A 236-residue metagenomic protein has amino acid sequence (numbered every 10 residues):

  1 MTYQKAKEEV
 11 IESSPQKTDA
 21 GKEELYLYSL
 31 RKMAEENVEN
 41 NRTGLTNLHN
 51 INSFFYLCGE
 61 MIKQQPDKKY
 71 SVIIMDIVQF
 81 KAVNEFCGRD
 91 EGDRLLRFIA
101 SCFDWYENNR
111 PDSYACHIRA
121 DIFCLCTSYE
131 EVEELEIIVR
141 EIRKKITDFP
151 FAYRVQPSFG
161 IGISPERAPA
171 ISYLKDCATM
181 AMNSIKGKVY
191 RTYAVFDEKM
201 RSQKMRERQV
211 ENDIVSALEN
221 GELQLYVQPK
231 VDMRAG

Functional and structural regions predicted by a protein language model:
T2-T43, I51-I62, Y114: Signal-transducing coiled-coil linker helices
Q4-E8, L125, I214: PAS-family sensory domains
N37-V72, V78-D104, C116-A120, C124-L125 (+4 more regions): Conserved long alpha-helical elements within nucleotide-processing catalytic cores of c-di-GMP signaling and class III
P111-R119, K144-G160, K186: Catalytic core regions of nucleotide second-messenger enzymes
A115, E141, S158-K188, A194-Q209 (+1 more regions): Cyclic nucleotide signaling catalytic output domains
L125-S128, G162: Short hydrophobic/aromatic beta-strand micro-patches that form the beta-sheet surface supporting nucleotide- or nucleic
R206-G236: Active-site core of bacterial EAL-family cyclic-dinucleotide phosphodiesterase domains
